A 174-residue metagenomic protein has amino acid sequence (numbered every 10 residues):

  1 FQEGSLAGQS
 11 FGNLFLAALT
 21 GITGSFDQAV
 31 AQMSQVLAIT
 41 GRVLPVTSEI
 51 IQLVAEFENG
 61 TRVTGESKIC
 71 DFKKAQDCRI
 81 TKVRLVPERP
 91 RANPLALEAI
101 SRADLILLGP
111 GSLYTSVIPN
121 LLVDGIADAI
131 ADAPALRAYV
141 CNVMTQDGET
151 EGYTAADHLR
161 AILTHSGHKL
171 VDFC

Functional and structural regions predicted by a protein language model:
F1-D77: Electropositive, gly/pro-rich neighborhoods at or near active sites that engage anionic ligands
E49-S112: Active-site gating loop/helix substructures
A99, L122-A133: Catalytic-core regions built around general acid/base machinery
L113-V123: Glycine/threonine-rich flexible loop motifs
A133-R137, V171: A short helix->loop->beta-strand "cap" motif at the edges of active sites that frequently abuts
V140-N142: Generic beta-sheet signal
G152-F173: C-terminal functional extensions of proteins
